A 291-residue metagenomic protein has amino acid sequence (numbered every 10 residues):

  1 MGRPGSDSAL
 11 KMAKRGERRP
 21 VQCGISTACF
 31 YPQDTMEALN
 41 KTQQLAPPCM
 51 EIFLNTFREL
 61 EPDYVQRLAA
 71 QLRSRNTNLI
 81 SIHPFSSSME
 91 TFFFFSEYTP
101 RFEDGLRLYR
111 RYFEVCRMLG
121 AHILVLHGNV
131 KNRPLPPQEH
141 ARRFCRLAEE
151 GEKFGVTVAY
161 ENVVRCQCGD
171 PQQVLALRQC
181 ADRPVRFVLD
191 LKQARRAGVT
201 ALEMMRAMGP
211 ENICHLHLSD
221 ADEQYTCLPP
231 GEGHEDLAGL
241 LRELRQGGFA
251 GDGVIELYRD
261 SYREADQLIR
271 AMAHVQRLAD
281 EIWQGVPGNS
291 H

Functional and structural regions predicted by a protein language model:
G2-R111, R117, E152, R186 (+1 more regions): N-terminal pre-domain/capping segments
L10-R15, M36, F94-R186, D266 (+1 more regions): Active-site acidic/histidine proton-transfer and metal-coordination neighborhood in alpha/beta enzyme cores
C23-T27, M50-I52, L79-P84, L124-L126 (+4 more regions): Hydrophobic faces of well-ordered beta-strands that scaffold small-molecule active sites in alpha/beta enzyme cores
A28-T35, F53-Y64, K131-Q138, R165-D170 (+3 more regions): Acidic-and-aromatic substrate-binding clefts and catalytic sites of carbohydrate-active enzymes
L39, V65-A69, Y109-F113, A141-A148 (+4 more regions): Generic structural signal for well-ordered alpha-helices, preferentially at hydrophobic/aromatic core positions
Q43, R117, G209, R245-Q246: Non-catalytic positions within long, well-ordered alpha-helices that form the structural scaffold/packing of enzyme
P47, C116, A121, I213 (+1 more regions): A structural motif
C49-M50, R146-H234: Acidic/histidine-rich catalytic cores of soluble enzymes
